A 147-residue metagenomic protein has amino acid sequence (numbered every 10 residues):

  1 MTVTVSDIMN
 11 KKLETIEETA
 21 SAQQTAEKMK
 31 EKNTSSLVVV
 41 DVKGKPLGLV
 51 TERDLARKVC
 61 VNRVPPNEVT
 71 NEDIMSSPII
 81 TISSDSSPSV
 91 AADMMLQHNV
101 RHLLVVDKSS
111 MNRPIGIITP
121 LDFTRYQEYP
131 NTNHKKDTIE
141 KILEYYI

Functional and structural regions predicted by a protein language model:
M1-K12, T51-Q97, I117-I147: Tandem CBS (Bateman) regulatory domains
T2-N10, A20-T25, V39-P46, G116 (+1 more regions): Short charge-dense sequence patches
K12-T15, K45-P46, T81, R113: Short, flexible active-site loop motifs that bind/organize anionic cofactors or intermediates
T15-N33, V40, I82-V100, V106-K108 (+1 more regions): The conserved cystathionine-beta-synthase
M29-K32, L37-R53, M95, L103-L121: A glycine-centered beta-loop-beta connector
